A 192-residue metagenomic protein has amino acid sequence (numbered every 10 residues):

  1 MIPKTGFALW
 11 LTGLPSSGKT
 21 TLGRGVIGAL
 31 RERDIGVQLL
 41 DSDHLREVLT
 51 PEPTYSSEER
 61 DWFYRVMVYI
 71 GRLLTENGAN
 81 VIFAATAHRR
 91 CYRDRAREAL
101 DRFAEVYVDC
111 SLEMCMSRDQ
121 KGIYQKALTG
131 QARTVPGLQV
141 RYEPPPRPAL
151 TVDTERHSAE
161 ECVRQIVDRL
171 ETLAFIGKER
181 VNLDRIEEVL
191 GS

Functional and structural regions predicted by a protein language model:
M1-A8: Extreme N-terminal, non-catalytic leader segments that precede Walker-type/kinase nucleotide-binding cores
L11: Hydrophobic anchor at the beta1->P-loop junction of P-loop NTPases
P15: The conserved Walker
K19: Conserved lysine of the Walker
R24-R72, E76: Conserved substrate/cofactor phosphate-moiety recognition/catalytic segment in nucleotide-dependent phosphotransferases
H44-R46, A87-R90, D109-M114, R156-S158: Conserved nucleotide-binding/hydrolysis micro-motifs of P-loop NTPases
E58-A104, V108, Y124-A127: Glycine-rich phosphate-binding loop used to anchor ATP phosphates in small-molecule kinases, encompassing both
S117-Q165, L173-L190: Small-molecule kinase domains that catalyze NTP-dependent phosphoryl transfer to phosphate-bearing small molecules
